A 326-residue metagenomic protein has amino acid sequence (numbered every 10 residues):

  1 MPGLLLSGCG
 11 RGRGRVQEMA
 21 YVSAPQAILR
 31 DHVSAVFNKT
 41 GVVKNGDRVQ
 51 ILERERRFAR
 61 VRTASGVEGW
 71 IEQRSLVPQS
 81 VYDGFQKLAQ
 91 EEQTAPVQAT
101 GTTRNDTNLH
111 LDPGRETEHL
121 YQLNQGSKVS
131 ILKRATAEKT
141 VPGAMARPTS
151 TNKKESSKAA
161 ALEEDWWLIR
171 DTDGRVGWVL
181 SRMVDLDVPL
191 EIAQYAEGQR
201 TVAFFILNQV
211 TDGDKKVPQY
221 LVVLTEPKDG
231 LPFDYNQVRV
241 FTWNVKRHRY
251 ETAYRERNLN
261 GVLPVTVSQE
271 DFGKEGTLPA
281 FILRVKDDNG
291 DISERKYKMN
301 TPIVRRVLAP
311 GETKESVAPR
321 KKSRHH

Functional and structural regions predicted by a protein language model:
L5-G8: C-terminal motif of bacterial Sec signal peptides marking the signal peptidase cleavage site
R11-A20, Q50, R62-G101, A144-K215 (+4 more regions): Boundary regions of SH3-family modules and the immediately adjacent low-complexity/disordered segments in eukaryotic
E18, P25, K39, N45-D47 (+8 more regions): Envelope-exposed proteins and targeting segments
L29-H32, V97-T100, R104, N108-D112 (+2 more regions): Core beta-strand residues in small-molecule sensory/regulatory alpha/beta domains
D31-R54, L111-R134, T140: SH3/SH3-like (including bacterial SH3b) beta-barrel domains that bind proline-rich motifs or cell-wall ligands
E55, A135, T225-K228: Residue-level signature of beta-propeller blades and closely related beta-rich strand-turn architectures in secreted
P218-L231, T277-D287: Short beta-strand elements that form the blades of beta-propeller/WD-repeat-like and other beta-sheet-rich scaffold
Y254-H326: Hydrophilic extracytoplasmic domains
